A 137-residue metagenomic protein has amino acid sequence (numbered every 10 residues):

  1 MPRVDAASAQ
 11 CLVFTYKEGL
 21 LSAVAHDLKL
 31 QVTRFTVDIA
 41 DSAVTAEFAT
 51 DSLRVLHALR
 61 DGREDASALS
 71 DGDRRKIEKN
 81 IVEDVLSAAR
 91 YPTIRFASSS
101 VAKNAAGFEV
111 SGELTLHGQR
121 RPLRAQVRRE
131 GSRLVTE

Functional and structural regions predicted by a protein language model:
M1-E137: Low-complexity, acidic/polar, glycine-enriched regions of mature
